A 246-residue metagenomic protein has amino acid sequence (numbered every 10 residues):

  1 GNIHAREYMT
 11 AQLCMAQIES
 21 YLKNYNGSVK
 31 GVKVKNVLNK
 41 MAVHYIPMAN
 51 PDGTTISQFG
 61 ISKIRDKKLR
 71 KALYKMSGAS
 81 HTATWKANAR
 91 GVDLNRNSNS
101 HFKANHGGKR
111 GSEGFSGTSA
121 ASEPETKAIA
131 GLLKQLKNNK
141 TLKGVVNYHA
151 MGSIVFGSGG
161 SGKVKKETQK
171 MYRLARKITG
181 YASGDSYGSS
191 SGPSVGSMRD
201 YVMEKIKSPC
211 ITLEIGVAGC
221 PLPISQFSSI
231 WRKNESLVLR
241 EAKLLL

Functional and structural regions predicted by a protein language model:
G1-H4, V146: Short beta-strand element of the alpha/beta-hydrolase
Y8-Q12, A16-S161, T212-G219: Active-site/substrate-binding loop(s) of hydrolase catalytic cores
M9-L13, K166, S225: Generic recognition of short, well-ordered alpha-helical segments
N97-S98, M203-E204, L237-K243: MPN/JAMM (Mov34/JAB) isopeptidase/deubiquitinase module and associated MPN-bearing subunits/adaptors in ubiquitin
G117-A128, E167, Q226-K233: Soluble or luminal CAZymes and related metallo-dependent hydrolases
I154-G219: Catalytic cores of processing enzymes, dominated by hydrolases/peptidases, characterized by acidic/His-rich
L222-L246: His/Asp/Glu-rich mid-to-C-terminal helical/loop segments that flank catalytic regions of hydrolases
